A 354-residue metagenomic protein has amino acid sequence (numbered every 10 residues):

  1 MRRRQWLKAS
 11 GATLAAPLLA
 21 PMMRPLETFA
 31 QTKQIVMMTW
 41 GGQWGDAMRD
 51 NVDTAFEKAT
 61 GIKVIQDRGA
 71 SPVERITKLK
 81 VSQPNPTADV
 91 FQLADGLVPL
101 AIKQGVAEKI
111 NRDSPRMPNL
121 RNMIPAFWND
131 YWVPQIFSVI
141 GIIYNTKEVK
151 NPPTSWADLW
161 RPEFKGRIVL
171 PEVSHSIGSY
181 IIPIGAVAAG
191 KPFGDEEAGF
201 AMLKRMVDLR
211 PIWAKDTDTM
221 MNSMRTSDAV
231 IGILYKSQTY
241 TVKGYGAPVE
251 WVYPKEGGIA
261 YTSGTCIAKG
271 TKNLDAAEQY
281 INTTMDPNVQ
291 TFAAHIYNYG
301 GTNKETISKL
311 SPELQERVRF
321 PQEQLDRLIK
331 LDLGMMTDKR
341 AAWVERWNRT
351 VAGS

Functional and structural regions predicted by a protein language model:
Q5-L26: N-terminal export signals
Q31-V98: Early extracytoplasmic/lumenal segment of secretory-pathway proteins
G42-R49, P72-V73, T87-D228: Extracytoplasmic ligand-binding site segments that recognize negatively charged/polar headgroups
L97-L100, R225, V230-P248: A ligand-binding cleft/hinge motif common to bilobed small-molecule-binding domains
S138, A201-M206, K243-K269: Periplasmic-binding protein-like
G141-E148, I184-A188, Y261-L274, I281 (+1 more regions): A bilobed periplasmic-binding-protein/Venus flytrap-type ligand-binding module shared by bacterial periplasmic
A268-L328: Mature extracytoplasmic/periplasmic domains
Q324-S354: Conserved C-terminal helix/tail region of periplasmic/extracytoplasmic solute-binding proteins
